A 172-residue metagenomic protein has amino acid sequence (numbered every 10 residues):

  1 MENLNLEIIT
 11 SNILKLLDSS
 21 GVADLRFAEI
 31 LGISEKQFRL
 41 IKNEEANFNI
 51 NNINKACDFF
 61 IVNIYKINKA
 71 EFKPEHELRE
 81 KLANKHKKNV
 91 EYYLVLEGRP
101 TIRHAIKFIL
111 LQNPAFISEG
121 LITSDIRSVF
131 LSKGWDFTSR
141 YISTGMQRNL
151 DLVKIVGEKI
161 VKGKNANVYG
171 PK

Functional and structural regions predicted by a protein language model:
M1-S19: A short, Lys/Arg-rich alpha-helix, primarily the initiator
D24-L31: Short alpha-helical "recognition helix" segments of helix-turn-helix
G32-F48, K69-F72: Recognition helix of helix-turn-helix/homeodomain-like DNA-binding domains that insert into the DNA major groove
N49-K66: DNA major-groove recognition helix of helix-turn-helix/homeodomain DNA-binding modules
K69-P100: Short, charged recognition helix plus adjacent turn of helix-turn-helix-like nucleic-acid-binding domains
V90-G120, M146-D151: Positively charged, polyanion-binding regions of nucleic-acid-associated proteins
I117-F130: Short acidic, hydrophobic short linear motifs in intrinsically disordered regions
S128-T138: Short helix-coil junctions and helix-kink-helix linkers
